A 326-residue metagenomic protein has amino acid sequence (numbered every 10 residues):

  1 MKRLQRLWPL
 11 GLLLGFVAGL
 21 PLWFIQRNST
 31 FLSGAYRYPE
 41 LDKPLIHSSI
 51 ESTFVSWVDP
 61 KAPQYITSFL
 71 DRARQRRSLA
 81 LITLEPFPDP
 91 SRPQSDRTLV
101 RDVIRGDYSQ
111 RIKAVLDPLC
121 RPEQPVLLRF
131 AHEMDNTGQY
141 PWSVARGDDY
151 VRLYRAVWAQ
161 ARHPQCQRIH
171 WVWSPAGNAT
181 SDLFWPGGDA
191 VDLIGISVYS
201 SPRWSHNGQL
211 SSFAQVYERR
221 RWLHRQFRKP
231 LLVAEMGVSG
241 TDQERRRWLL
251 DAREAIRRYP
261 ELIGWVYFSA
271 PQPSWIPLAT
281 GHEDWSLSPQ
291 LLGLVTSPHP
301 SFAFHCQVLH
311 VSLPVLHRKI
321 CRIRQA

Functional and structural regions predicted by a protein language model:
M1-G15: N-terminal Sec-pathway targeting helices
I25-Y108, V238-T241, V266-Y267: N-terminal substrate-binding region of glycoside hydrolase catalytic domains
G34-L41, A62-L70, Q110-V115, P175-P186 (+2 more regions): Alpha-helical scaffolding within the catalytic cores of extracellular/periplasmic polymer-degrading hydrolases
S49-S56, S181-L210, F268-A270: Aromatic- and acid-rich polysaccharide-binding/catalytic face of secreted or lumenal carbohydrate-active enzymes
S68-E85, F184, D189, Y199-G240: Glycoside hydrolase catalytic-domain groove-lining segments
F69-I169: Substrate-binding cleft of extracellular glycoside hydrolase catalytic domains
Y154, R162-T180, P230-S239, Y267: Aromatic-lined carbohydrate-recognition surfaces of secreted/lumenal glycan-active proteins
A234-R324: Substrate-binding cleft of secreted/luminal carbohydrate-active enzymes
